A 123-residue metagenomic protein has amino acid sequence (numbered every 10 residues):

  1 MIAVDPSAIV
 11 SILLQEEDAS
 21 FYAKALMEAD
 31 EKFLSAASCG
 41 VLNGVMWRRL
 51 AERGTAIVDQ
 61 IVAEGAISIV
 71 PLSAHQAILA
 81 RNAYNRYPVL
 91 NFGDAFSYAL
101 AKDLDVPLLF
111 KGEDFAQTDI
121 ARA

Functional and structural regions predicted by a protein language model:
M1-E17: Metal-dependent nucleic-acid phosphoesterase active-site entry motif
A3-V4, S20-R49, S68-L72: PIN/NYN-family metal-dependent endoribonuclease catalytic core
I9-V10, A19, C39, F115-A116: A generic structural signal for short hydrophobic patches within well-formed alpha-helices
L26, A63, K102: Anion (oxyanion) recognition and catalysis
N43, L50-A66: Active-site-proximal, substrate-binding regions of enzyme catalytic domains and RNA-binding/basic surfaces
S68-P107: Active-site neighborhoods of divalent-metal-dependent phosphate/nucleic-acid chemistry enzymes
Y98, K102-A123: Acidic, PIN/NYN-like endoribonuclease modules and their adjacent C-terminal/linker elements
